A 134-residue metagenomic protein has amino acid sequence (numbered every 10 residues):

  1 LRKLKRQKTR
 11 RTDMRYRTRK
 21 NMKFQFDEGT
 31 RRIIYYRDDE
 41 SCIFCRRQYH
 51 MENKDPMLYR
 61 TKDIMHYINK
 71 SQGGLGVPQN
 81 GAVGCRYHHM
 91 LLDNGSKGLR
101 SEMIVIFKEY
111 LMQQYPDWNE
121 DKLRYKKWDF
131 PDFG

Functional and structural regions predicted by a protein language model:
L1-D39, R46-T61, S101-G134: A boundary/linker detector
I43-V83, L92-I104: Histidine-centered nuclease catalytic patch
R86-Y87: Alpha-helical segments that scaffold the active site and NAD(P)H-binding pocket of short-chain dehydrogenase/reductase
